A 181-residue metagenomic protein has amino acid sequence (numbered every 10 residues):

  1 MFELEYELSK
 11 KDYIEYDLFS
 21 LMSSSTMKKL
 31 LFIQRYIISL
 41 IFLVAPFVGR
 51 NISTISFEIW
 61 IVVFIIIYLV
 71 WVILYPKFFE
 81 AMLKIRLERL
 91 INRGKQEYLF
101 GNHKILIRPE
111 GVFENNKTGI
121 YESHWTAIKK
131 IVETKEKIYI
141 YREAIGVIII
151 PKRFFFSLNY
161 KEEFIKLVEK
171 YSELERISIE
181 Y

Functional and structural regions predicted by a protein language model:
M1-F42, G49-I52: N-terminal membrane-targeting/pre-transmembrane regions
Y6, W71-V72, R153: Protein-protein interaction regions
S9, V112, E122-I138: Phosphoinositide-dependent membrane-docking surfaces
I52-Y68: Hydrophobic alpha-helical transmembrane segments
I67-K77: Hydrophobic alpha-helical membrane-embedded segments
Y75-E122: Conserved beta-hairpin
E136-Y181: A membrane-cytosol interface segment of integral membrane proteins
